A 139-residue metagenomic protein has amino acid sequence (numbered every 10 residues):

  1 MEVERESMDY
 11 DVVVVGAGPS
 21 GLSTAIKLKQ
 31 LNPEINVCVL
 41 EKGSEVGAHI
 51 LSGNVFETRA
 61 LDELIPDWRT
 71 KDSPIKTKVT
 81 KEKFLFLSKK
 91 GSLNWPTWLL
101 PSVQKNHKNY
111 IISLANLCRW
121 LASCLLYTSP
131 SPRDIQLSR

Functional and structural regions predicted by a protein language model:
M1-M8: A short, basic/flexible loop-to-alpha-helix module at the beginning of a structural domain
V12-I35: N-terminal Rossmann-like FAD-binding beta1-loop-alpha1 element of flavoenzymes
K29-H49: Glycine-rich FAD pyrophosphate-binding loop
G43-K89: N-terminal FAD cofactor-binding segment of flavoenzymes
L99-S102: Gly-rich Lys/Arg/Thr-decorated short loops/hinges at beta-loop-alpha junctions or inter-strand turns that position
Q104-S123: Short beta-strand to alpha-helix junction loop
Y127-R139: Single conserved hydrophobic/aromatic residue that forms the stacking wall/gate of nucleotide- or nucleobase-binding
